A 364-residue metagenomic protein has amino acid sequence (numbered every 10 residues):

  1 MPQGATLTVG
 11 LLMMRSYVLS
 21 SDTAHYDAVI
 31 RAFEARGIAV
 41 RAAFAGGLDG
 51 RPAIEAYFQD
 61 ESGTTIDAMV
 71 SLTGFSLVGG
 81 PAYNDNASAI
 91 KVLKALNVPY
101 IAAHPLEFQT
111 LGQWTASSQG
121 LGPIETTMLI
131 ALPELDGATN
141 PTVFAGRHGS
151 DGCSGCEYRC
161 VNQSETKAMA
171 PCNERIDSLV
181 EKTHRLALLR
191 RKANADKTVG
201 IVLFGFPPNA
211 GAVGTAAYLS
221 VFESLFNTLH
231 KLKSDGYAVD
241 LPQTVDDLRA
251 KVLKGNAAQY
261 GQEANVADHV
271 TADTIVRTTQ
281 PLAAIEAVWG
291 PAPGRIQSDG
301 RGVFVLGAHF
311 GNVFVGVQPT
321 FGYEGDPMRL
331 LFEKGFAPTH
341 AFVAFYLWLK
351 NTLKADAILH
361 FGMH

Functional and structural regions predicted by a protein language model:
M1-H364: An N-terminal assembly and electron-transfer interface module characteristic of large anaerobic redox and radical
